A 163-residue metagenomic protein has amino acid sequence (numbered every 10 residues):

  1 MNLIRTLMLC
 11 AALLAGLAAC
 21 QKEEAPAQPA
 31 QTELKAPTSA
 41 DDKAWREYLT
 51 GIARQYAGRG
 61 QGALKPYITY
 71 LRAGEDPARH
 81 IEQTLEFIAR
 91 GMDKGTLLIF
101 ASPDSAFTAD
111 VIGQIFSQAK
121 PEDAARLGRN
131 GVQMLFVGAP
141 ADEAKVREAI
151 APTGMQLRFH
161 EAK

Functional and structural regions predicted by a protein language model:
M1-M8: Bacterial N-terminal signal peptides that target proteins for export
L3, Q31-K35, I99, R129 (+1 more regions): A near-ubiquitous, low-amplitude feature marking generic local secondary-structure context
M8-L14: Hydrophobic helical h-region of N-terminal Sec-dependent signal peptides in bacterial secretory/periplasmic proteins
A15-A19: C-terminal motif of bacterial Sec signal peptides marking the signal peptidase cleavage site
Q21-E86: N-terminal, charge-rich interaction modules
Y56, G60, I88-M92, K120-D123 (+2 more regions): Sec/Tat-exported extracytoplasmic proteins
I68-R129: Mature extracytoplasmic domains of secretory-pathway proteins
G131-K163: C-terminal partner/receptor-binding element of secreted or periplasmic proteins
